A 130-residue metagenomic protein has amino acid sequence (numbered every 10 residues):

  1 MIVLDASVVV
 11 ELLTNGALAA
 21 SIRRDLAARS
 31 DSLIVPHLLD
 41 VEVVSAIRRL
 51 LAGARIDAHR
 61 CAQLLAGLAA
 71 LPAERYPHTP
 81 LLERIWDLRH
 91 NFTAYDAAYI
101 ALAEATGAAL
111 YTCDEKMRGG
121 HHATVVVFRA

Functional and structural regions predicted by a protein language model:
M1, I100-A130: Acidic, PIN/NYN-like endoribonuclease modules and their adjacent C-terminal/linker elements
M1-L38, L50-H59, E115: Short, well-structured N-terminal submotif of metal-dependent ribonuclease cores
L13, I47, H121-H122: Short, flexible helix/strand-to-coil boundary loops that buttress conserved ligand/catalytic motifs in alpha/beta
R24-S30, A66-G67, L82-E83: Glycine/charged-rich beta-loop-alpha catalytic/anionic-binding loops adjacent to active sites
A46-P72: Active-site-proximal, substrate-binding regions of enzyme catalytic domains and RNA-binding/basic surfaces
L71-C113: Active-site neighborhoods of divalent-metal-dependent phosphate/nucleic-acid chemistry enzymes
